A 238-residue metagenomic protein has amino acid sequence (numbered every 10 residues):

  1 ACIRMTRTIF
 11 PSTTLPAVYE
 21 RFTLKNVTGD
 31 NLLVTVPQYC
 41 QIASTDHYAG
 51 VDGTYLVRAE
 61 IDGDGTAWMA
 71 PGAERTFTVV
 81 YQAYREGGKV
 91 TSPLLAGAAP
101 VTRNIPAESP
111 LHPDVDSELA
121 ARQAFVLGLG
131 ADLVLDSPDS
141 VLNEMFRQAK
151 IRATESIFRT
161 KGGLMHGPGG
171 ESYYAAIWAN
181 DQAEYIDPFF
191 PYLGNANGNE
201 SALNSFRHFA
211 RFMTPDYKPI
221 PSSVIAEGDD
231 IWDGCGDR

Functional and structural regions predicted by a protein language model:
C2-R4: Glycine-centered tight beta-turn/hairpin loop motif at sheet-sheet or coil-to-beta transitions
T6-F10, Y55-W68, P219-R238: Aromatic/His-enriched, Gly/Pro-containing loop or helix-boundary segments that lie immediately adjacent to catalytic
T8-G128: Extended acidic/polar, glycine-enriched regions that form or flank non-catalytic beta-rich accessory modules
E118, Q123-R238: Substrate-binding groove/exosite segments of carbohydrate-active enzymes
